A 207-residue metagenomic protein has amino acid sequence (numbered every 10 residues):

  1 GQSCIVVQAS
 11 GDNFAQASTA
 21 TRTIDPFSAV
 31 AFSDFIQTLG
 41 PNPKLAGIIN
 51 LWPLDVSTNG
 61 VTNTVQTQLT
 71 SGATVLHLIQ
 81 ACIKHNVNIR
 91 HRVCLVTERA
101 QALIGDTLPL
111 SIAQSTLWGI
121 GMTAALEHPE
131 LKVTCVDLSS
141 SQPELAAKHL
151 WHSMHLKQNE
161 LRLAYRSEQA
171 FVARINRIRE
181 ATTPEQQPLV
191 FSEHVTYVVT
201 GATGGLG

Functional and structural regions predicted by a protein language model:
G1-E160, Y165-A170, F191-G207: 4′-phosphopantetheine-dependent carrier domains
R174-V195: A short, basic/flexible loop-to-alpha-helix module at the beginning of a structural domain
